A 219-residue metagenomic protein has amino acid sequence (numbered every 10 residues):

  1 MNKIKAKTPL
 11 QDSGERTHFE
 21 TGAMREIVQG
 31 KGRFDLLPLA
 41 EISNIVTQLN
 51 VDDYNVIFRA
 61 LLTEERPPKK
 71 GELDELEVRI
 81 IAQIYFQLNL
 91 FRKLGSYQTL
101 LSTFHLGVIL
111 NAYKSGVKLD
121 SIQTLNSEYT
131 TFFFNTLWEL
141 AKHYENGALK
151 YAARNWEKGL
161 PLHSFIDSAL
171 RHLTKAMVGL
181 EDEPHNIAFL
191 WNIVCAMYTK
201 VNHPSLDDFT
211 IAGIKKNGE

Functional and structural regions predicted by a protein language model:
M1-E219: Intrinsically disordered, low-complexity regulatory regions that flank transcription factor DNA-binding cores
